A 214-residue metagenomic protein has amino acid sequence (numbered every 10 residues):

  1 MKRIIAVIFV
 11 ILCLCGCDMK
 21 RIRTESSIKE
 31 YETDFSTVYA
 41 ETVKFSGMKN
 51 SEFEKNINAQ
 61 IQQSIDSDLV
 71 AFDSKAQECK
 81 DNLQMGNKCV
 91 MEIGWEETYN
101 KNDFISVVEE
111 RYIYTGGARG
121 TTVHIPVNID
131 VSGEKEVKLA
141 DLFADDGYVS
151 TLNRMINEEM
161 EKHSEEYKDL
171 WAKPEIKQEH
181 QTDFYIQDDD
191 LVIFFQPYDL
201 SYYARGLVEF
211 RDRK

Functional and structural regions predicted by a protein language model:
M1-I4, I8: Positively charged n-region of N-terminal signal peptides that target proteins for export
C13-G16: C-terminal motif of bacterial Sec signal peptides marking the signal peptidase cleavage site
D18-K214: Compositionally biased intrinsically disordered regions enriched in Thr/Gly
